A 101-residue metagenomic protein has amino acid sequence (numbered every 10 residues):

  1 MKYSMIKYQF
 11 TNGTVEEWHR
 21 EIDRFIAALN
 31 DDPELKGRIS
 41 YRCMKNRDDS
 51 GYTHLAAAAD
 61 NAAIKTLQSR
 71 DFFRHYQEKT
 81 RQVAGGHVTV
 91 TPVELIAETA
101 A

Functional and structural regions predicted by a protein language model:
M1-S69, V83-A101: Short S/T/G/P-rich N-terminal loop/turn motif that feeds into the first structured element of a domain
H75-Q82: Outer-membrane beta-barrel domain signature
